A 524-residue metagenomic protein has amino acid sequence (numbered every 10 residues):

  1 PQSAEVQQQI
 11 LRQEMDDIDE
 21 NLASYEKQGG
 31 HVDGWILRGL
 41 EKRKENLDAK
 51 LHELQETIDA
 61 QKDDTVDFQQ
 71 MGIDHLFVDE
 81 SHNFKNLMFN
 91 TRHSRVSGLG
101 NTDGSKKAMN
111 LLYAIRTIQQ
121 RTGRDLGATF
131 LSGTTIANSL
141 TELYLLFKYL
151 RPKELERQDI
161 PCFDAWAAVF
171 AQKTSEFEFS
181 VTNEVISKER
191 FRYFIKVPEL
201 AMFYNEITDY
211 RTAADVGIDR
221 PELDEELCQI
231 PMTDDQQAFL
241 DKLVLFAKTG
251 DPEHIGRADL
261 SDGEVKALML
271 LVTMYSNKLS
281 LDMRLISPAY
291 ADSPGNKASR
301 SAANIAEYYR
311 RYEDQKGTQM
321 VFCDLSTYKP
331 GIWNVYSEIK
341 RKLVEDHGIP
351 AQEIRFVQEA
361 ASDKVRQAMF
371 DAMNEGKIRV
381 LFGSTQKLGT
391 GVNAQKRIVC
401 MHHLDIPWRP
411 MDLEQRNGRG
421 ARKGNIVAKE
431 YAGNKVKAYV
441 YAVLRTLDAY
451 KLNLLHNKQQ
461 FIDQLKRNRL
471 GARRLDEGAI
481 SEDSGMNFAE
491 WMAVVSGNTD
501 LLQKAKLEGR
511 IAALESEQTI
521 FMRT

Functional and structural regions predicted by a protein language model:
P1-Q13, W35, N46-H75, K107-E142 (+4 more regions): Inter-lobe coupling linker of SF2 helicases/translocases
S3, N83-V96, K107, S139-L140: Conserved ATPase-coupling elements of RecA-like P-loop NTPase cores
D79-E80, L404: Walker B catalytic acidic pair
E142-L145, N393-I406, K437: A short beta-strand element within the Helicase C-terminal
A258-A267, D314-S337: Conserved strand-helix element at the start of the C-terminal RecA-like helicase core
L325-F356: Conserved helicase motor "Helicase C" RecA-like lobe of SF1/SF2 P-loop NTPases
P350-T385: Conserved helicase ATPase core of P-loop NTP-dependent helicases/translocases
R409-Y431: Conserved SF2 helicase motif VI
